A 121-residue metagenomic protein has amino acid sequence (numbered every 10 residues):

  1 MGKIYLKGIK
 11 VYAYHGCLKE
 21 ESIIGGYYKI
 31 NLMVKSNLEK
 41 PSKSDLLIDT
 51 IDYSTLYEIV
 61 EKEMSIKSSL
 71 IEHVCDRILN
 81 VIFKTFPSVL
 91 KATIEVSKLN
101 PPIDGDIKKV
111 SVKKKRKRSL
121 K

Functional and structural regions predicted by a protein language model:
M1-K121: N-terminal, polar/charged subdomain of small-to-medium soluble alpha/beta proteins
